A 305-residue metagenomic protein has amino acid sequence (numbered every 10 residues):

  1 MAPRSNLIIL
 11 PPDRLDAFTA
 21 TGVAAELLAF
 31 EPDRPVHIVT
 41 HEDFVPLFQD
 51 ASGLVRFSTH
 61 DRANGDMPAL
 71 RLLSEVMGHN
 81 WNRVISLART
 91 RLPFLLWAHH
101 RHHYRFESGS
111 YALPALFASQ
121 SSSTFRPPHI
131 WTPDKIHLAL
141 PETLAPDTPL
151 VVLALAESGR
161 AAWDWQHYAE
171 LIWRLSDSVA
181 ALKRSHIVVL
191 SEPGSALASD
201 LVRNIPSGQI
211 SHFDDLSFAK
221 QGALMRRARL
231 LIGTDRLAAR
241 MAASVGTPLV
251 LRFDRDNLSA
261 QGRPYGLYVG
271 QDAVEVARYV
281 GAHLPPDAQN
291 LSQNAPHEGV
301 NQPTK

Functional and structural regions predicted by a protein language model:
R4-L113, K220-A223, A228, A239: Active-site and donor-binding regions of nucleotide-sugar-utilizing enzymes
R4-S5, P146-V152, S185-H186: Charged active-site motifs of nucleotide-sugar-dependent glycosyltransferases
A20-F30, S158-V189: Conserved catalytic-core segment of nucleotide-activated headgroup transferases in glycan assembly
F44-F48, R160-A161, P193-D200, N257-A260: Short, charged/polar "capping" segments at the starts of alpha-helices and the immediately preceding loops
F48-G53, L92-A98, A198-S207, Q261-P264: Short, aromatic/basic amphipathic alpha-helical patches
D50, R105-S108, H212, R240-K305: Nucleotide-sugar donor-binding patch of glycosyltransferase catalytic domains
Y104-W165: Mid-sequence helix-capping/hinge segment at a functional interface
A169-R255: Donor-binding and catalytic core of enzymes assembling or modifying cell-surface/extracellular glycoconjugates
